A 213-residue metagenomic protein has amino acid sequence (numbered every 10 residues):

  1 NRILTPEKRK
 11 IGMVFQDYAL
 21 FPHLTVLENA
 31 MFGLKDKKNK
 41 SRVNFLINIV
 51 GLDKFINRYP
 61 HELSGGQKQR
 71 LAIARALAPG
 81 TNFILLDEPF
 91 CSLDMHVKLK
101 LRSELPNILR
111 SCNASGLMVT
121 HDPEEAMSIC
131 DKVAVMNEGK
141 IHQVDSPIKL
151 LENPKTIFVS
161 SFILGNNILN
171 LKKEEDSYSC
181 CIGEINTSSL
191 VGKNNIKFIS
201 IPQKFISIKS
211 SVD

Functional and structural regions predicted by a protein language model:
N1-R9: ABC ATPase NBD Q-loop/coupling interface
L4, N107, F162, L190-G192 (+1 more regions): Sterically constrained small-residue positions within well-ordered secondary structures of folded domains
K10-G12, Q16, L20, T25-F158: ABC ATPase nucleotide-binding domains
A30-K37, F162-I163, L171-E174, I206: Alpha-helix C-terminal capping segments
E152-E174, S200: C-terminal boundary and immediately downstream tail of ABC-type ATPase nucleotide-binding domains
D176-C180: Short polybasic amphipathic segments
C181-D213: Glycine/charge-rich catalytic "coupling/switch" loops of P-loop NTPases
